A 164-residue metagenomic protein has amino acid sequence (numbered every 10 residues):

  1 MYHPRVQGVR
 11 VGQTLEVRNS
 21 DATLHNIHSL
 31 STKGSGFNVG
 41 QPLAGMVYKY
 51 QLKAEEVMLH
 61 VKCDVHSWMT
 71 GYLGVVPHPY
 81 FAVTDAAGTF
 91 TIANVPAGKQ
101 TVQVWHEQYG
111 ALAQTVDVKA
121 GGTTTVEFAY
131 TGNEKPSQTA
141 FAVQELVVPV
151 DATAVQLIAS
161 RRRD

Functional and structural regions predicted by a protein language model:
M1-D164: Extracytoplasmic copper-binding redox domains, predominantly the cupredoxin/blue-copper superfamily
